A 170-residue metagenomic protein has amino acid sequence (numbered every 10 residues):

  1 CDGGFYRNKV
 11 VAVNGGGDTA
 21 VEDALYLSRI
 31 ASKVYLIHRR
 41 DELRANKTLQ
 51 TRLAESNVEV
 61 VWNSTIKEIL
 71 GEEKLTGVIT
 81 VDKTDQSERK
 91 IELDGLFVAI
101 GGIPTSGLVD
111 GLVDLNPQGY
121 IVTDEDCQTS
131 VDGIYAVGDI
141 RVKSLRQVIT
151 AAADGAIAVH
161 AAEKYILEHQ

Functional and structural regions predicted by a protein language model:
C1-F5, A99-T150, D154-I157, K164: FAD-site-proximal beta/loop scaffold in flavoenzymes
C1-I30, V122-D124: Glycine-rich dinucleotide-binding loop and its adjacent helix/turn
R7-K9, N63, V131: Phosphate-coordination loops involved in phosphoryl transfer and adenosine-cofactor binding
G16, R39-D41, D139: Cofactor-binding loop segments of dinucleotide-utilizing enzymes, especially the Rossmann-like FAD- and NAD(P)+-binding
D18, R44, L145-R146: Residues at secondary-structure transition points
E22, T48, V61, L70 (+3 more regions): Conserved active-site and cofactor/substrate-binding residues in soluble primary-metabolism enzymes
S28-D124, K164-Q170: A Rossmann-like FAD-binding core segment of flavoenzymes
